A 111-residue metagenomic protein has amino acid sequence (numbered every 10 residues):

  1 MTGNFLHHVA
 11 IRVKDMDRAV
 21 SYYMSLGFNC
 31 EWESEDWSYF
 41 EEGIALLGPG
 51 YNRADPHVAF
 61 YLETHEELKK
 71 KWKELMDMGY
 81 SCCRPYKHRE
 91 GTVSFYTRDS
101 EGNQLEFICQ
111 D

Functional and structural regions predicted by a protein language model:
M1, L46-G48, R89: Intrinsically disordered, low-complexity segments enriched in small/polar residues
M1-T2, A19, A54, Y80-S81: Generic signal for short, ordered secondary-structure residues within or immediately flanking folded domains
G3, A10-A45: Core segments of cupin and vicinal oxygen chelate
F5-K14, G50-M76, V93-R98: Vicinal oxygen chelate
H7, L26, S34-D36, P56 (+2 more regions): Residue-level marker for the onset of beta-strands and adjacent loop->beta junctions in well-ordered domains
N29-P56, L62, Q104-C109: Conserved short beta-strand elements that form part of the metal-binding/catalytic scaffold of enzyme active sites
E33, W72-D111: Vicinal oxygen chelate
